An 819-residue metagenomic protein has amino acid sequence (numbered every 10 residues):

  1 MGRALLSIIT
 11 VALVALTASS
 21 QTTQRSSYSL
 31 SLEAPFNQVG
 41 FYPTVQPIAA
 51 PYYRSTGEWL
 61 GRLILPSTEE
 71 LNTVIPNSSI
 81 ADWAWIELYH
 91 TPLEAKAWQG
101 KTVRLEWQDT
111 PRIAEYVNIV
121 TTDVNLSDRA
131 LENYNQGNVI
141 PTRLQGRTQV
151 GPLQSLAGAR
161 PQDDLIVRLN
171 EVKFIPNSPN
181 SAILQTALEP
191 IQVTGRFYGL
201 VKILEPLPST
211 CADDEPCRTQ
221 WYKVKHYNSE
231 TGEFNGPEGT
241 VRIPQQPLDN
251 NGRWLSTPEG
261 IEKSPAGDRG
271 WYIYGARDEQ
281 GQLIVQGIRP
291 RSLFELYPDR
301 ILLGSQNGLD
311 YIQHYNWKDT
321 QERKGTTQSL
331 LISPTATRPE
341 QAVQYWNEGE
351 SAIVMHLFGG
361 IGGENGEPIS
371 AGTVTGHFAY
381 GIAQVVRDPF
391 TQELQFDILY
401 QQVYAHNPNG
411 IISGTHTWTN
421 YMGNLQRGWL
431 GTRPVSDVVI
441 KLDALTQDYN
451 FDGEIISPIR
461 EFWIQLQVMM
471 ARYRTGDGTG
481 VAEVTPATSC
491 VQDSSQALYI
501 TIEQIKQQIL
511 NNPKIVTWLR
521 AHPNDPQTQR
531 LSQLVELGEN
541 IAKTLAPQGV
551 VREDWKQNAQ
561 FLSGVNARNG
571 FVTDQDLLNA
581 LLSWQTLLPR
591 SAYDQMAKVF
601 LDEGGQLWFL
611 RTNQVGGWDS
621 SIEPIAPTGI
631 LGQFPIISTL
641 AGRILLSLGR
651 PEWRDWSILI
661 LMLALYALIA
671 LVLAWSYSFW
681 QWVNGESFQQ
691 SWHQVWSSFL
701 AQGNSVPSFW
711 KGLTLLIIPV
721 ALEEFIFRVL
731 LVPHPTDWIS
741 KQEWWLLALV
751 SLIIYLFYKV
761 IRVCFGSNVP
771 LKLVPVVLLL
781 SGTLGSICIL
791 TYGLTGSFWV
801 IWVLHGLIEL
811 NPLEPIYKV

Functional and structural regions predicted by a protein language model:
S7-A15: Bacterial N-terminal signal peptides
A18-T22, S29: Boundary at the C-terminal end of the N-terminal hydrophobic targeting segment
Q21, Q507, N511-G642: Long, compositionally biased intrinsically disordered regions
G57, L63-P334, E348-G349, S370-G372: Long, charge-dense tracts
E69-V74, S79-N118, N125-N135, W346-Q447 (+3 more regions): Glycine-rich catalytic cores of cysteine/serine-nucleophile enzymes that process amide/ester linkages in cell-envelope
L425-K543: Active-site nucleophile-His-acid catalytic modules used for acyl/amide transfer and hydrolysis across diverse enzymes
G642-W675, W682, E686-L713, S740-L747 (+1 more regions): Interfacial transmembrane-helix boundary/kink motif in multi-pass membrane proteins
L671, S705-V819: Transmembrane helix-loop-helix hairpins at the membrane interface of multi-pass integral membrane proteins
